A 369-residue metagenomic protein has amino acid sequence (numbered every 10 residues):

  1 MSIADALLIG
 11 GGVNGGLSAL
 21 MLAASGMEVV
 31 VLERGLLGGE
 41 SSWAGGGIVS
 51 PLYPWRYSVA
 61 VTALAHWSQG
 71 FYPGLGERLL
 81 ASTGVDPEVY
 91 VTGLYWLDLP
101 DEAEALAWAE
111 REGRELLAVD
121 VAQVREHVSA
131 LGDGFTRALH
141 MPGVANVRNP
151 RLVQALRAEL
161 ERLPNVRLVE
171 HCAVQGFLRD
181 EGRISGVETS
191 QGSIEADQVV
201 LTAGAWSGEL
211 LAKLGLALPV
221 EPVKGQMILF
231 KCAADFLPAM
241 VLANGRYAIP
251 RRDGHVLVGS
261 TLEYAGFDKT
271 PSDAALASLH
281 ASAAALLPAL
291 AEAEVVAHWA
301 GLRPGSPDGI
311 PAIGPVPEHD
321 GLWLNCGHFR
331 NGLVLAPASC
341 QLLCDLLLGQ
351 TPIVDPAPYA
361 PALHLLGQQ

Functional and structural regions predicted by a protein language model:
M1-N14, V30: Beta1/beta-strand and adjacent pyrophosphate-binding region of the FAD-binding site in flavoprotein oxidoreductases
N14-S25, G47-V49, G84-Y90, I194 (+1 more regions): Active-site substrate-recognition segment that forms the wall of the catalytic cavity or substrate channel
A23-G45: Glycine-rich FAD pyrophosphate-binding loop
I48-H127, S282-A284: Dinucleotide-binding Rossmann-like beta1-alpha1 core, especially the glycine-rich loop that anchors the ADP
A63-H66, W96-E102, L139-A158, T270-A275 (+1 more regions): Short beta-strand to alpha-helix junction loop
L139-S190, I194-Q198: Helical element adjacent to the flavin cofactor pocket in flavoenzyme catalytic cores
L287-Q369: C-terminal catalytic lobe of FAD-dependent flavoproteins
